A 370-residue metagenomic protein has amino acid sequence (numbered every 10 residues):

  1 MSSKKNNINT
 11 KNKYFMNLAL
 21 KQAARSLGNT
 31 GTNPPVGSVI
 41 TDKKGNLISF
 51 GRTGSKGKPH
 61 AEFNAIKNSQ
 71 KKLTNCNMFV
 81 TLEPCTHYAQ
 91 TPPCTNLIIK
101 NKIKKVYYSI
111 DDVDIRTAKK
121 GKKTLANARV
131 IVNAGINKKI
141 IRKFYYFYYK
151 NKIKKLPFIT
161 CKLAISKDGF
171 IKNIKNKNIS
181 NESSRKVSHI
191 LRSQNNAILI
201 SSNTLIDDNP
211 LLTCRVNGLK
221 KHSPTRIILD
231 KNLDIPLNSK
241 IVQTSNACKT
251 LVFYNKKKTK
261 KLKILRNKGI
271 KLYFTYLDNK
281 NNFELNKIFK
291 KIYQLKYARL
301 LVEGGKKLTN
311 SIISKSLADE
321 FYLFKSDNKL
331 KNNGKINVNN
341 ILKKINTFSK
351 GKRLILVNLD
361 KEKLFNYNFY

Functional and structural regions predicted by a protein language model:
M1-K58: Flexible, acidic/Gly-rich N-terminal and inter-domain linker regions that tether and position cofactor-handling modules
S2-N7, V130-V132, N203, D207: RNA-binding accessory domains that recognize and position tRNA/RNA substrates
N9-M16, A23-G28, N33, F158-Y370: Enzymes that bind and transform nitrogen-containing heteroaromatic metabolites
N17-K21, H60-K67, P92, N96 (+3 more regions): Short, contiguous clusters of charged residues that form electrostatic/catalytic patches at enzyme active sites, used
G28-T30, K58, K122, N137-A164 (+1 more regions): Proteins enriched for Cys/Gly/acidic motifs involved in redox and nucleic-acid/cofactor modification
S38, T117-A118, K143-Y145, L211 (+2 more regions): Short Asp/Glu-rich motifs
I40-I140, T225, I313: Zn2+-dependent cytidine deaminase-like catalytic core
D42, I153-K154, F369: Active-site beta-strand termini and strand-to-loop segments that position acidic
